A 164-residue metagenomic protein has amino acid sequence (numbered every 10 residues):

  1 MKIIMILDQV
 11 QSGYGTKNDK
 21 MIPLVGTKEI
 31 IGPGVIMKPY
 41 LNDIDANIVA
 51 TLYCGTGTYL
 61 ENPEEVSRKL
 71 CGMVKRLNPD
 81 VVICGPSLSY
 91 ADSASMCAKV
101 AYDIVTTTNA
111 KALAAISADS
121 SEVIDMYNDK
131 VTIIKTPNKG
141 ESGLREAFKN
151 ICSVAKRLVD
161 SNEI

Functional and structural regions predicted by a protein language model:
M1-I164: An N-terminal assembly and electron-transfer interface module characteristic of large anaerobic redox and radical
